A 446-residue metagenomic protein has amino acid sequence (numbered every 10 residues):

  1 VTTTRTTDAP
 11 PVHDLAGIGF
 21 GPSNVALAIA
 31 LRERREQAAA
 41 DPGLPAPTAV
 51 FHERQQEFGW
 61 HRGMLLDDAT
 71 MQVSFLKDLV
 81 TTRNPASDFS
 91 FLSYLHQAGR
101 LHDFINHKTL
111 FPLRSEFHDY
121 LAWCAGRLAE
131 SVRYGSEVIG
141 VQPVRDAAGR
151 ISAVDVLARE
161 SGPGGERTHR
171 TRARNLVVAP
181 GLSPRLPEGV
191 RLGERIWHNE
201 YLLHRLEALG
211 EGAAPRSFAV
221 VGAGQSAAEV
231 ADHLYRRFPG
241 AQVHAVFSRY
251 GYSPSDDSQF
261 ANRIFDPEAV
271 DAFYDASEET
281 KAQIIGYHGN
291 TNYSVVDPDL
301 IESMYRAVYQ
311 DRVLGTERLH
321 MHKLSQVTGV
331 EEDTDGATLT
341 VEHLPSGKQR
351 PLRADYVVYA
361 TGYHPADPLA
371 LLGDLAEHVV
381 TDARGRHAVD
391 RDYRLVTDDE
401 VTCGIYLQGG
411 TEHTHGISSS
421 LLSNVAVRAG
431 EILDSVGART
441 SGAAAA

Functional and structural regions predicted by a protein language model:
T2-Q56, R62, H102-Q225, E229-A446: Flavin (primarily FAD) cofactor-binding/catalytic cores of flavoenzymes
L65, L79-N84, H107-L110: Alpha-helical interaction segments
T70-D103, A272-T280: Flavin (FAD/FMN) cofactor-binding and adjacent substrate-gating region of FAD-dependent oxidoreductase domains
